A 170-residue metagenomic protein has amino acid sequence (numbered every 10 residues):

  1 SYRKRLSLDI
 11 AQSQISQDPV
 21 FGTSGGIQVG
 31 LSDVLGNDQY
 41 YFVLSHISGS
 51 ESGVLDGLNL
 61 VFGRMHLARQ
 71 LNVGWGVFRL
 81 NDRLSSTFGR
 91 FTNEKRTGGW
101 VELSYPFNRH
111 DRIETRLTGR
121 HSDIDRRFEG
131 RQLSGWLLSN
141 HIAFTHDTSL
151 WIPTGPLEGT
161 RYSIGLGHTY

Functional and structural regions predicted by a protein language model:
S1-G74, L133-E158: Outer-membrane beta-barrel initiation region
N72-Y170: Transmembrane beta-strand segments of outer-membrane beta-barrel domains in Gram-negative and organellar OMPs
